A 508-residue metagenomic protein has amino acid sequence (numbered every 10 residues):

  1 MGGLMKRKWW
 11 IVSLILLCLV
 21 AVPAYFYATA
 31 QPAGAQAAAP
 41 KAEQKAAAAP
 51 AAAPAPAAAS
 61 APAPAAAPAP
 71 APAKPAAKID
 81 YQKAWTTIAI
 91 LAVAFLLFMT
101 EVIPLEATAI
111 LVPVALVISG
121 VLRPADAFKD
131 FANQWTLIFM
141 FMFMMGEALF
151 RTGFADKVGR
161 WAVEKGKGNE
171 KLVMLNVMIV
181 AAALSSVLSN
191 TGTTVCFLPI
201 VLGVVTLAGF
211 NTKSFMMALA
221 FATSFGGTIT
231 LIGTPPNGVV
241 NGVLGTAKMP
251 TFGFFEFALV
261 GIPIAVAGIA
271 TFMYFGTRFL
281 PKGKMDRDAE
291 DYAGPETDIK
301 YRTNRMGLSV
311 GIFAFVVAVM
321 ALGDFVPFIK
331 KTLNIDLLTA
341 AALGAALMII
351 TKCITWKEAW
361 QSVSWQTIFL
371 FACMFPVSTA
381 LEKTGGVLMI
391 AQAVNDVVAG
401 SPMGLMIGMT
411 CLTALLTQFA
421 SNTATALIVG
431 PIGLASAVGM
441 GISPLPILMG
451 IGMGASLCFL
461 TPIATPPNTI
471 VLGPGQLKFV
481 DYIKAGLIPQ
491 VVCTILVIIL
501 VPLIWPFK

Functional and structural regions predicted by a protein language model:
G2-P40, M145, L207-A222, G226-T297 (+3 more regions): Juxtamembrane and boundary regions of transmembrane helices in multi-pass small-molecule transporters and channels
L4-R7, A73-A84, A125-W135, P250-P263 (+5 more regions): Interfacial loop-to-helix junctions that mark the boundaries of transmembrane helices in multi-pass membrane
K6-R7, V22-Y81, K330: Low-complexity, proline/glycine-enriched hydrophobic segments characteristic of transmembrane helices
K78, T86, V93, A107 (+3 more regions): Membrane-embedded alpha-helical segments and adjacent helix-loop junctions characteristic of multi-pass solute
T87-I88, A107-L111, T136-L137, K171-I179 (+9 more regions): Hydrophobic alpha-helical transmembrane segments
I88-L96, L111-V114, I118, M140 (+15 more regions): Generic alpha-helical transmembrane segments of integral inner-membrane proteins, especially permease/transport modules
A92-I110, Y274-R278, T303, G307 (+4 more regions): Flexible hinge motifs at transmembrane-helix junctions and intramembrane kinks/re-entrant loops in multi-pass membrane
A94-I103, V180-S189, F221-I232, A318-F325 (+2 more regions): Transmembrane alpha-helix interface/packing and boundary motifs in multi-pass membrane proteins, characterized by
